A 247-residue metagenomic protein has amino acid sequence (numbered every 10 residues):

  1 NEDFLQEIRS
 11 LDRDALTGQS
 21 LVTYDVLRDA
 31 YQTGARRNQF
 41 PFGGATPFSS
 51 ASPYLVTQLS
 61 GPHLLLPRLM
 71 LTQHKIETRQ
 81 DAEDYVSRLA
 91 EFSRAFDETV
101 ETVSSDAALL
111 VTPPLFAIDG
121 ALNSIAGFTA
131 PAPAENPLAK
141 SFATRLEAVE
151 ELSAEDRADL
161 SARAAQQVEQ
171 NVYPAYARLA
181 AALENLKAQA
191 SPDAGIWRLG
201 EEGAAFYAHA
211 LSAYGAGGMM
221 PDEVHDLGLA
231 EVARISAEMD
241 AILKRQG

Functional and structural regions predicted by a protein language model:
N1-G247: N-terminal maturation segment of proteins
